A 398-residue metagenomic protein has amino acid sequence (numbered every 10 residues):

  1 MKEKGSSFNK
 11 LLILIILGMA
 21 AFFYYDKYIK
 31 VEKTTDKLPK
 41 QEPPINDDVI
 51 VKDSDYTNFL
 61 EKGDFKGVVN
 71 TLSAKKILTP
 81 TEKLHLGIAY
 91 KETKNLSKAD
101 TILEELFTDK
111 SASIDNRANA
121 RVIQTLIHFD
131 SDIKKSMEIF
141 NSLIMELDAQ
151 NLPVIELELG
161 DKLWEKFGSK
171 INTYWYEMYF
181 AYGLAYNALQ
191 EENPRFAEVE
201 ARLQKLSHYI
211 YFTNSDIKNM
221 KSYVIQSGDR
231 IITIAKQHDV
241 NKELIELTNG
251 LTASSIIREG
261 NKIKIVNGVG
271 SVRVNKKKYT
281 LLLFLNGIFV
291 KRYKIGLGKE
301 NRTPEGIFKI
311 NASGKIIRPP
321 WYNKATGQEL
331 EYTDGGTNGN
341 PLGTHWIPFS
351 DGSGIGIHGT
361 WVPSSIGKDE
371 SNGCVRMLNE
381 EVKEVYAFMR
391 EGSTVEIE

Functional and structural regions predicted by a protein language model:
P44-S54, K76-H85, S113-V122, Q150-I155 (+2 more regions): Generic helix N-cap/helix-start motif at coil->alpha-helix transitions
D55, L86, Q124, L159 (+2 more regions): Structural register within alpha-helical repeat arrays
K62, T93, D130-S131, K166 (+2 more regions): Structural motif corresponding to the intra-repeat A-B loop/turn of tetratricopeptide repeats
V68, A99, S136, I171-Y174 (+1 more regions): Single-residue signature of alpha-solenoid repeat helices
I123, L184, P194-K218, N241-N275: Extracellular LysM carbohydrate-binding repeats and other cell-envelope/extracellular binding modules
W175, I210-D239: Primarily a LysM-type cell-wall glycan-binding module
N267-W361: Gly/Pro-biased beta-strand-loop elements
